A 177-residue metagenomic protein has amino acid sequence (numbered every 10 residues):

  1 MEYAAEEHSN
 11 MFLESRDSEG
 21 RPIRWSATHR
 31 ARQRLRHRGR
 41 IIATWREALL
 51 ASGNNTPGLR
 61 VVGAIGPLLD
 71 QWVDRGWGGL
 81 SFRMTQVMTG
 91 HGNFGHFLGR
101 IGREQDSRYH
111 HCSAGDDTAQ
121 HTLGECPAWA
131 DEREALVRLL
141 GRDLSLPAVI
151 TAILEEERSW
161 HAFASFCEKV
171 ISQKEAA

Functional and structural regions predicted by a protein language model:
M1-M88: Acidic catalytic cores of enzymes that act on phosphate-bearing nucleotides/polynucleotides
L68, W72-A177: Family-specific functional microsites
